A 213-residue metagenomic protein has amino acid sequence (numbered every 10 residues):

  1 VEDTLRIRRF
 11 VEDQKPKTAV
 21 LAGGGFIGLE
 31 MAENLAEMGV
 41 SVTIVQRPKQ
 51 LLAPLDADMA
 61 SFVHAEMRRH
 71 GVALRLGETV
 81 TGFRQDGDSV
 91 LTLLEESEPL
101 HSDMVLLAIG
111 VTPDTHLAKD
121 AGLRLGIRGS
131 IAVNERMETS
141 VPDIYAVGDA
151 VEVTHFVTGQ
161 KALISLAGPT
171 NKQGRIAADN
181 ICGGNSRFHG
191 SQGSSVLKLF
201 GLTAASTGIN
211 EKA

Functional and structural regions predicted by a protein language model:
V1-Q14, P99-N180: FAD-site-proximal beta/loop scaffold in flavoenzymes
D13-T18, G77: Phosphate-coordination loops involved in phosphoryl transfer and adenosine-cofactor binding
A22-G25: Glycine-rich Rossmann-fold phosphate-binding loop(s) that bind the pyrophosphate of adenine dinucleotide cofactors
G28-L29: N-terminal Rossmann-fold NAD(P) dinucleotide-binding loop
E37-E135: A Rossmann-like FAD-binding core segment of flavoenzymes
Q160-S165, P169, D179-E211: Active-site-proximal substrate-binding core of FAD-dependent oxidoreductases
